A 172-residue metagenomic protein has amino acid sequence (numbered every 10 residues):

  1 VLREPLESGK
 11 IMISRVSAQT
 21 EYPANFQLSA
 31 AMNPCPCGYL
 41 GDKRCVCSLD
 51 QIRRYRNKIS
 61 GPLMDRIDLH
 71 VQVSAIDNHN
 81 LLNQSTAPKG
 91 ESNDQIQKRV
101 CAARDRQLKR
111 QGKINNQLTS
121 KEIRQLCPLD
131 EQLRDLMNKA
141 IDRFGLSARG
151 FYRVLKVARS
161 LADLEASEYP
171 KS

Functional and structural regions predicted by a protein language model:
L2-S172: Basic, amphipathic alpha-helical bundle interface domains used for macromolecular binding and assembly
